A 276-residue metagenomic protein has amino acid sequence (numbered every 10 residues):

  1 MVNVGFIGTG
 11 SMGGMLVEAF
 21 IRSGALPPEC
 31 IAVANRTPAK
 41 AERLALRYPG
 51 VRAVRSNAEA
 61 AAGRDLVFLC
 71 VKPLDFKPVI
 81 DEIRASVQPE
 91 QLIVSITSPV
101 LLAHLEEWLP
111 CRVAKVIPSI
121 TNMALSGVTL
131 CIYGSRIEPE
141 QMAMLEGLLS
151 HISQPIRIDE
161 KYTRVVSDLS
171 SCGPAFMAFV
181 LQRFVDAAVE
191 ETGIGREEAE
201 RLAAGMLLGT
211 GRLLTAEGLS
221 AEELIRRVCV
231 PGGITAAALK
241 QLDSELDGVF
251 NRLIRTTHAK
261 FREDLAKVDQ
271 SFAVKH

Functional and structural regions predicted by a protein language model:
M1-R55, E59-A62, E190-E191: NAD(P)+-binding Rossmann beta1-loop-alpha1 motif at the extreme N-terminus of oxidoreductases
F6, A34, L69-C70, S95-I96 (+1 more regions): Active-site-adjacent beta-strand anchor residues
L16, P38-A39, Y48, S56-C131: Rossmann-like NAD(P)(H) cofactor-binding subdomain of soluble oxidoreductases
P27-C30, P89-Q91, E197: Short acidic capping loops at alpha-helix termini that bridge into adjacent secondary structure
H104-R112, V128-V165, F176-A216, H258-K260 (+1 more regions): Internal alpha-helical scaffold of NAD(P)-dependent oxidoreductase catalytic cores
P118-N122, D168-M177: Glycine/serine-rich anion-binding loops at beta->alpha junctions that coordinate negatively charged ligand groups
A204-H276: NAD(P)-dependent Rossmann-like dehydrogenase/reductase catalytic/cofactor-binding core
